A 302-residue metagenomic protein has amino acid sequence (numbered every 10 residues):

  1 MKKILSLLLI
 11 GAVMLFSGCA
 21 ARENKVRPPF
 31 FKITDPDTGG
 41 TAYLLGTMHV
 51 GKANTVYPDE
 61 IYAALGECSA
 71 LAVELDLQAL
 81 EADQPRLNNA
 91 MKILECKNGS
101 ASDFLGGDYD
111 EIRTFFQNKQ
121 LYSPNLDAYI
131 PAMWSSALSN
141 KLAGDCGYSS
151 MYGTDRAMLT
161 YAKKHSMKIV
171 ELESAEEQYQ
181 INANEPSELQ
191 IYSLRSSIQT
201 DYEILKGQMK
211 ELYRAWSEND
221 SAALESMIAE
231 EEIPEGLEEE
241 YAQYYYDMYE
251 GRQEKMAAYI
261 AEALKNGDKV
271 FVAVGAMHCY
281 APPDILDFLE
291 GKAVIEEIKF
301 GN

Functional and structural regions predicted by a protein language model:
K2-I10: Sec-dependent signal peptide recognition, specifically the positively charged N-region followed immediately by
L9, N54, P282: Active-site-proximal flexible loops/turns
G11, E60-A63, E262: Structural motif
L15-G18: C-terminal motif of bacterial Sec signal peptides marking the signal peptidase cleavage site
A20-R22: Bacterial signal peptide processing site
V26-F31, M256-A258: Alpha-helical scaffolding within the catalytic cores of extracellular/periplasmic polymer-degrading hydrolases
P29-D247: Structured, acidic catalytic/metal-binding patches in enzyme active sites
E238-N302: A cross-kingdom marker for long, charged
